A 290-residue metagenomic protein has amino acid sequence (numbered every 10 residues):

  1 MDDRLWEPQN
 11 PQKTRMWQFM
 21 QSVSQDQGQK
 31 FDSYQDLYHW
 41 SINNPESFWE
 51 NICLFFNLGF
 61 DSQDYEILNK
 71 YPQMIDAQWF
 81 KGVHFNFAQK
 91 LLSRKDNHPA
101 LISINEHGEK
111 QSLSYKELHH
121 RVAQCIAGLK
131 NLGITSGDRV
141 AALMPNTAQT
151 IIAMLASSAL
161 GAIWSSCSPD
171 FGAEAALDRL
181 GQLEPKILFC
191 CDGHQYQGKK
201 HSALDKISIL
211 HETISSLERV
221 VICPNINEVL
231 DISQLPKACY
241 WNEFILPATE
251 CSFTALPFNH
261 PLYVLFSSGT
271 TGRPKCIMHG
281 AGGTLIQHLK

Functional and structural regions predicted by a protein language model:
M1-I75: N-terminal amphipathic, basic-rich helices that act as targeting or association modules
V23-Q29, A88-S114, P224-I232: AMP-dependent adenylate-forming
D36-W40, L101-L155, G172-L177, S233-E243 (+2 more regions): Conserved AMP-binding/adenylate-forming core of the ANL superfamily
I42, E50-D64, K81-I102: A short N-terminal helical cap/helix-turn-helix that marks the beginning of AMP-binding/adenylate-forming
Q89-S93, K130, A148-S168, A175-L177 (+2 more regions): Hydrophobic alpha-helical segments in the ANL/AMP-binding
N97-P99, V221-I222, S233-F266, R273 (+1 more regions): Conserved pre-ATP/AMP-binding loop-to-beta segment of ANL
V140, S157, P261, S267-T270: Conserved S/T- and glycine-rich ATP-binding loop of Class I adenylate-forming
A159-W241: Structural core segment of the AMP-binding/adenylate-forming
